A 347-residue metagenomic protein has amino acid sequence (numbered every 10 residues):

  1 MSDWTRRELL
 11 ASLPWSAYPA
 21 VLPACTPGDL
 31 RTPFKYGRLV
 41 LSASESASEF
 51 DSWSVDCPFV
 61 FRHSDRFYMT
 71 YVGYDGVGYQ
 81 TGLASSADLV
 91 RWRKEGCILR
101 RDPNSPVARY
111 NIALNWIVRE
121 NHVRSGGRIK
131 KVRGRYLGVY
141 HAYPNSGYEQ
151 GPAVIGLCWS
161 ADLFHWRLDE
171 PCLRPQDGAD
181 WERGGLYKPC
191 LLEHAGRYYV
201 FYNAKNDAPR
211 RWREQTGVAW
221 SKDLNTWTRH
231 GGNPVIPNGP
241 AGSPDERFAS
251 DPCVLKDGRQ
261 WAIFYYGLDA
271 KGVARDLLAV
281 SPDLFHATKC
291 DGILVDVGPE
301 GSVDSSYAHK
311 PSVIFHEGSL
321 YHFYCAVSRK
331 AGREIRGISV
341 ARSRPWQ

Functional and structural regions predicted by a protein language model:
M1-A17: N-terminal secretory signal peptides and thylakoid transit peptides that target proteins across membranes
S12-Y18, G37, R259: Intrinsically disordered, low-complexity regions enriched in polar/acidic and amide residues
C25-L114, V118-G184, L192-R247, L255-S306 (+1 more regions): Beta-rich carbohydrate-recognition and catalytic domains
H309: Predominantly extracellular/luminal carbohydrate-interaction, adhesion, and secreted-enzyme modules that are
S312: Conserved active-site neighborhood of enzyme catalytic/cofactor-binding cores
